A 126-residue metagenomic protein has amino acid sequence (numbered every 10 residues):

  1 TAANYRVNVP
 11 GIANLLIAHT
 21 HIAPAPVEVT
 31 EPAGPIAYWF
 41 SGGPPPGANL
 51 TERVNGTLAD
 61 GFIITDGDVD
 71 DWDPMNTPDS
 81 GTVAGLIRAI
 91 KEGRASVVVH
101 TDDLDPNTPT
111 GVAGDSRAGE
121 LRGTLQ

Functional and structural regions predicted by a protein language model:
T1-Q126: N-terminal leader/targeting pre-sequences
